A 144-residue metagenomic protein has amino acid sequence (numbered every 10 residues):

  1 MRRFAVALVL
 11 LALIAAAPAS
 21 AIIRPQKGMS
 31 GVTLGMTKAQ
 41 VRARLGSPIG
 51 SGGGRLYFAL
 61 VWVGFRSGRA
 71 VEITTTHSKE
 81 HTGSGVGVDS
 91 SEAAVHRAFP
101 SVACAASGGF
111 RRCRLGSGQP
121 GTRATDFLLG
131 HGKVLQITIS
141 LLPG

Functional and structural regions predicted by a protein language model:
M1-F4: Positively charged n-region of N-terminal signal peptides that target proteins for export
A7-A16: Bacterial N-terminal signal peptides
A17-A21: Sec/Tat signal peptide C-region and signal peptidase I cleavage site
P25-V32, K79-V86: Second-shell loop/turn segments in exported
L34-R69, T75-S78, G87-G144: A cross-family detector of function-defining hotspots
